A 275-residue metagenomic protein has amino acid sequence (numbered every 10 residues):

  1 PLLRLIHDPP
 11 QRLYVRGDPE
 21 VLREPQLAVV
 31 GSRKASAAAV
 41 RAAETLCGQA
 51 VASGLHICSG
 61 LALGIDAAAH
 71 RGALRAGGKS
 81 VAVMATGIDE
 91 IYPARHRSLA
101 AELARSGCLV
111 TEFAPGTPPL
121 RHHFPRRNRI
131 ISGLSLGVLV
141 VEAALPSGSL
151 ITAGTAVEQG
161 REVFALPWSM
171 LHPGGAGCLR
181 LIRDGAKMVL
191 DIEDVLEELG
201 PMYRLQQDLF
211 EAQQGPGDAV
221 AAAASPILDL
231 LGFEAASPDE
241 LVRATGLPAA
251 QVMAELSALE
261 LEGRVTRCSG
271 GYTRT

Functional and structural regions predicted by a protein language model:
P1-T275: Glycine-biased, small-residue-rich flexible motifs in mid-sequence functional cores and linkers
